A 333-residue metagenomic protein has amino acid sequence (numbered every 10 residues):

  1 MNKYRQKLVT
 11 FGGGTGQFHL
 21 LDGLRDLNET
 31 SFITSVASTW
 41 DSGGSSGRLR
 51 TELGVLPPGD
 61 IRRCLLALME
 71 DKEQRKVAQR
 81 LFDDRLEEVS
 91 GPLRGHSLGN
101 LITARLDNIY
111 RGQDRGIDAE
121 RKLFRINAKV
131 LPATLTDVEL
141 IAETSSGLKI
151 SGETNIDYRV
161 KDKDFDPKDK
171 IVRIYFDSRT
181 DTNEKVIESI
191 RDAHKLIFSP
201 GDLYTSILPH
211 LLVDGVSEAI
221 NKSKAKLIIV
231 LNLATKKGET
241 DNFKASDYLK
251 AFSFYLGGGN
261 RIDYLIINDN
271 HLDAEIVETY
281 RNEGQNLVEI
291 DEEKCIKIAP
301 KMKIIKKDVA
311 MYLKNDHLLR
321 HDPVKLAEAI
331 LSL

Functional and structural regions predicted by a protein language model:
M1-K7, D22-R25, S31-F32, W40 (+7 more regions): Non-transmembrane, aqueous-exposed alpha-helical and coiled segments at domain scale
N2, T15-F18, D26-N28, F32-S35 (+9 more regions): Metallocofactor- and cofactor-centric catalytic cores in central/energy metabolism, strongly enriched
E29-S31, S223-L227, I262, P300-M302: A short helix->loop->beta-strand "cap" motif at the edges of active sites that frequently abuts
I33-T39, K226-L233, D263-L272: Short internal beta-strands
S38-D166, A329-S332: Electropositive, gly/pro-rich neighborhoods at or near active sites that engage anionic ligands
A193: An anion/phosphate-binding loop that grips the pyrophosphate of nucleotide cofactors and donors
H210-S217, F243-Y248: Charged helix-capping and loop-helix junction motifs
N242-L333: C-terminal functional extensions of proteins
